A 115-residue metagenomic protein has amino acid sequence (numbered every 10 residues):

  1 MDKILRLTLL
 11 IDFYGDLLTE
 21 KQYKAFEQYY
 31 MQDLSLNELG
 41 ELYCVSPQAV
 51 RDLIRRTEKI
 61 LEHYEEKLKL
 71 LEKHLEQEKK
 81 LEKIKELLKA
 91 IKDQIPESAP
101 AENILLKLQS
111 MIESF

Functional and structural regions predicted by a protein language model:
L9-L18: Short amphipathic alpha-helical boundary/capping segments
E20-M31: Short amphipathic alpha helix immediately N-terminal
F26, E38-G40, V50: Hydrophobic positions on the alpha-helical face of helix-turn-helix-like DNA-binding modules
S46-P47: Helix-turn-helix DNA-binding motif, specifically the short coil turn and the N-cap/start of the second
L53-R56: Residues within the DNA-recognition helix of helix-turn-helix
E58-E65: C-terminal flanking helix
K69-I95: Intrinsically disordered, low-complexity basic tails/linkers immediately adjacent to helix-turn-helix/homeobox/MYB/SANT
S98-F115: Amphipathic heptad-repeat alpha-helical coiled-coil/stalk segments that mediate oligomerization, filament/stalk
